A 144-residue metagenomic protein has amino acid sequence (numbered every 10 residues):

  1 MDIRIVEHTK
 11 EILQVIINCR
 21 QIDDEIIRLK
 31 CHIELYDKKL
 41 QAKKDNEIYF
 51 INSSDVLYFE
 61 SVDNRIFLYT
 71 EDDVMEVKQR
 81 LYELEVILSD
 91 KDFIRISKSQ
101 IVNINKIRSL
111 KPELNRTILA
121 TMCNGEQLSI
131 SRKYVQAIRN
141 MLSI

Functional and structural regions predicted by a protein language model:
M1-E25: N-terminal regulatory/sensing modules of transcriptional regulators
I12-L13, K39, A137: Long, contiguous, secondary-structure-rich segments that constitute the structural scaffold of globular domains
E25-C123, Q127: Conserved binding/recognition cores within well-folded domains
R139-I144: Short hydrophobic/aromatic patches at helix-to-coil boundaries
